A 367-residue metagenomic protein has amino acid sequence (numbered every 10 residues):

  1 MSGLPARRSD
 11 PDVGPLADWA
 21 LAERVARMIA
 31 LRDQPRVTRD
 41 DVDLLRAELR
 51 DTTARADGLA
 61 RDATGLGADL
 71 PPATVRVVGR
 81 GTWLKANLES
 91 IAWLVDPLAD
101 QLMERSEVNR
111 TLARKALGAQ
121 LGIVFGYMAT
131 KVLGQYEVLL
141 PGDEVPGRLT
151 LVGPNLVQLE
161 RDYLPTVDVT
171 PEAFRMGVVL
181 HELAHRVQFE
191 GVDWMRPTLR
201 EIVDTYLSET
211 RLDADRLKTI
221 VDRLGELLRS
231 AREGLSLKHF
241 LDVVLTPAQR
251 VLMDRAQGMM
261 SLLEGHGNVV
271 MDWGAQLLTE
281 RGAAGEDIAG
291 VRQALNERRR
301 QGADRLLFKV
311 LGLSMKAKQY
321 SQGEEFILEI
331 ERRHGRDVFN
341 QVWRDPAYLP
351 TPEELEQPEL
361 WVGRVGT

Functional and structural regions predicted by a protein language model:
M1-E89, P171-E172, R333-T367: N-terminal low-structure segments adjacent to metalloprotease catalytic domains across cellular compartments
T52-L156: Auxiliary, metal-adjacent structural segments of Zn-dependent hydrolase domains
S90, L149, S208-E209, F326 (+1 more regions): A structural signal for the main folded, soluble domain(s) of proteins
F125-L133, E190-L241, P247, V251-T279: Post-HExxH zinc-binding segment in Zn-dependent metallohydrolases
P146-N155, L235-L245: Active-site-adjacent bridging/hinge elements
V157-V178: Short pre-active-site segment immediately N-terminal to the catalytic Zn-binding motif
F174-E190, I327: Active-site recognition of the HExxH zinc-binding catalytic motif
D242-T367: Pan-zinc metallopeptidase signature
